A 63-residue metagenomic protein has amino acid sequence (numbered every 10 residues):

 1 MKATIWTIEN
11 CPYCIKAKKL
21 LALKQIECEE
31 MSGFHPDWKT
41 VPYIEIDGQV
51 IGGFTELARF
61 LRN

Functional and structural regions predicted by a protein language model:
M1-M31: Local sequence-structure signature of Cys/Sec-based thiol-disulfide redox active-site neighborhoods
K24-T40, E45: Thioredoxin-like thiol-disulfide oxidoreductase module
I46-N63: Non-catalytic, surface beta->alpha helical segment in thiol-disulfide oxidoreductase systems
